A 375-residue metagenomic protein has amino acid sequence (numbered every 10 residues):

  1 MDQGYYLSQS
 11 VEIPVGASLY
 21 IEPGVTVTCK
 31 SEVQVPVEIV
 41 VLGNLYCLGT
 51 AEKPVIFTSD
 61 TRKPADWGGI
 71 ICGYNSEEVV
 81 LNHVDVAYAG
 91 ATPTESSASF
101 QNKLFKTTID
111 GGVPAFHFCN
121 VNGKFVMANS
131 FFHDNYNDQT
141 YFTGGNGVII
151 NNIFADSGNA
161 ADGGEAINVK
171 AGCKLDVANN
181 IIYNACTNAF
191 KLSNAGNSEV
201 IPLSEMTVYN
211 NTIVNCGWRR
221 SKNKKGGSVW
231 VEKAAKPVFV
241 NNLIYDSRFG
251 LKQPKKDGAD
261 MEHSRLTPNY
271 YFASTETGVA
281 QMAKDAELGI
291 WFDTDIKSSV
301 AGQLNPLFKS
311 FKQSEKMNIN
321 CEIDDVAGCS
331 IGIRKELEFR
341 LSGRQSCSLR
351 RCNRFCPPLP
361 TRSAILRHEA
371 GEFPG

Functional and structural regions predicted by a protein language model:
M1-E22, V27-G375: Extracellular beta-rich repeat passengers
